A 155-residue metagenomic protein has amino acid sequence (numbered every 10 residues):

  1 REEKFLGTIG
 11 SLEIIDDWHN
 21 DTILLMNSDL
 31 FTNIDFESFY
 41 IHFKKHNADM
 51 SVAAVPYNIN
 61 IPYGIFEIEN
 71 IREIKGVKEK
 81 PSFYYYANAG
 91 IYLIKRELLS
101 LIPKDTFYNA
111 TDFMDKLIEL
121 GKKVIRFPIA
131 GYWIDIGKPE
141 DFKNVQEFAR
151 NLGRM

Functional and structural regions predicted by a protein language model:
R1-I65, E69, L101: Conserved beta-loop-beta/alpha segment of the NTase-like Rossmann-fold superfamily that binds/positions NTPs
I23-L24, F31, E37-K44, Y57-I59 (+1 more regions): Catalytic-core segments of class I nucleotidyltransferases/pyrophosphorylases that form NMP-activated intermediates
